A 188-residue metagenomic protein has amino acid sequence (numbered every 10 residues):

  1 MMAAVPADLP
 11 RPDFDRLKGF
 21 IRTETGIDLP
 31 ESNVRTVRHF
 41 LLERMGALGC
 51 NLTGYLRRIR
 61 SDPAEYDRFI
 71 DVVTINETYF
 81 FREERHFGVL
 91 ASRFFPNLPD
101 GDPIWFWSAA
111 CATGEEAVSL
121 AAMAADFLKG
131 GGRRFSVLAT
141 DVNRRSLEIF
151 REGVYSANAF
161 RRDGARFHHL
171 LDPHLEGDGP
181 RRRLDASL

Functional and structural regions predicted by a protein language model:
M2-W107: Conserved AdoMet
V89-F94, A117-F127: Short, well-ordered amphipathic alpha-helices
L90, C111, F150: Conserved RecA-like P-loop NTPase ATPase core
N97-D100, A125-G131: Alpha-helix termini
G101-S119, S136-L138: Conserved class I S-adenosyl-L-methionine
G130-L188: Extended basic-aromatic, gly/pro-enriched interface segments that bind polyanionic ligands
